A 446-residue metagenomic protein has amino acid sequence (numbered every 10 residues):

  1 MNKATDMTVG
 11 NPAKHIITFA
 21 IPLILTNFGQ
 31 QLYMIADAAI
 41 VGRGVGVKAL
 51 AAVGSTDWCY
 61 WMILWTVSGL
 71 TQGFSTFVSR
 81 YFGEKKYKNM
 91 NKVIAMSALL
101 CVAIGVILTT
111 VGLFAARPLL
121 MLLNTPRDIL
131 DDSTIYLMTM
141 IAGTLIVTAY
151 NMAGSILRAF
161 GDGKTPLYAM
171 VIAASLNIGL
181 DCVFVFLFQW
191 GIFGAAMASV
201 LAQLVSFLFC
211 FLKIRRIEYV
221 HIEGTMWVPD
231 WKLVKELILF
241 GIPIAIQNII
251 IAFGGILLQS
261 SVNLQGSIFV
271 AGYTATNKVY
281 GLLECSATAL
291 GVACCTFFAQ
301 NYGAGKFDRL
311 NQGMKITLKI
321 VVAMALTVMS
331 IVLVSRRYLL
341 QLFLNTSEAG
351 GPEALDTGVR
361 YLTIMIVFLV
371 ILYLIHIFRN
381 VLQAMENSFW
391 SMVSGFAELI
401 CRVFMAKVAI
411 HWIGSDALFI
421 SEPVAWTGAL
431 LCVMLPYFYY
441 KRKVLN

Functional and structural regions predicted by a protein language model:
M1-A20, V78-L145, L187-I242, F298-V367 (+1 more regions): Short alpha-helical transmembrane segments in multi-pass integral membrane proteins
M7-G44, W58-G73, F77, V102-T109 (+4 more regions): N-terminal transmembrane alpha-helices
T18-D37, T139, A173, A202-S206 (+3 more regions): Transmembrane helical elements of multi-pass membrane transporters/channels
I21, D37, F74-S75, A115-A116 (+15 more regions): Hydrophobic/aromatic residues in alpha-helical transmembrane segments
L32-A51, L120-R127, V183-W190, I249-L282 (+3 more regions): Helix-terminus/linker motif at the lipid-water interface of multi-pass membrane proteins
L50-T110, V147-P166, G272-R336, L372-S394: Small-residue-rich hydrophobic transmembrane alpha-helices
M62-W65, N177-C182, F207-F211, L282-C285 (+3 more regions): Hydrophobic transmembrane alpha-helices of multi-pass small-molecule transporters
T71, M140-R158, P166-A174, A195-L208 (+4 more regions): Short runs within selected transmembrane alpha-helices of multi-pass transporters and secretion channels
